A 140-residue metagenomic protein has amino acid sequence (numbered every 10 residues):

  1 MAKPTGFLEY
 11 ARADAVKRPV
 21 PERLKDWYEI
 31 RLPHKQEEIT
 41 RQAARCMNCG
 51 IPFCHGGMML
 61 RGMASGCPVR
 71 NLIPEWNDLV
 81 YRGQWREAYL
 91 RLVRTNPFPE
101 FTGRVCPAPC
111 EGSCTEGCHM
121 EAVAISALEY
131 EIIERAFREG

Functional and structural regions predicted by a protein language model:
M1-G140: Ferredoxin-type iron-sulfur electron-transfer modules and their immediate structural context
